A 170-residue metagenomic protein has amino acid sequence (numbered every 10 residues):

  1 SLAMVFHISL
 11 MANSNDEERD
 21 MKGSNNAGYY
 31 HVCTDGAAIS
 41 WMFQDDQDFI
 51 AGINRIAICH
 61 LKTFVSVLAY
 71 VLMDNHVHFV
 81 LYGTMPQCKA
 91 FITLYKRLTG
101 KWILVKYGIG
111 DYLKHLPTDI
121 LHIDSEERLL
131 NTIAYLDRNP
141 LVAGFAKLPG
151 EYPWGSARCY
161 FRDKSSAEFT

Functional and structural regions predicted by a protein language model:
S1-M73, Y82-T170: Short Pro-Cys-Gly-centered "Cys-loop" motif that presents a nucleophilic cysteine in a tight turn
